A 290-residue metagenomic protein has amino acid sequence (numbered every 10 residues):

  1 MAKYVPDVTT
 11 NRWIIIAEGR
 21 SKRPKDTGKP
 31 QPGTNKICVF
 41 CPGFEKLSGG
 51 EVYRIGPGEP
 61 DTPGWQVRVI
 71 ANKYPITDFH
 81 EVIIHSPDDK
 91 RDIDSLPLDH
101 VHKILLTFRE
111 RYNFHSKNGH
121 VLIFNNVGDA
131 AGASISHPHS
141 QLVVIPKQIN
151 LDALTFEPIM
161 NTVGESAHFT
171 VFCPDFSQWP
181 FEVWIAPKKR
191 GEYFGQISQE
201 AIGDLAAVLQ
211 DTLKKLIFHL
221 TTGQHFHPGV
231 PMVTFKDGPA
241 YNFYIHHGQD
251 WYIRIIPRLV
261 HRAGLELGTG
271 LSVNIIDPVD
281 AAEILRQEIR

Functional and structural regions predicted by a protein language model:
M1-H137, V143-Q196, E200, L213-L216 (+1 more regions): Active-site microenvironments that recognize anionic phosphate/pyrophosphate groups
